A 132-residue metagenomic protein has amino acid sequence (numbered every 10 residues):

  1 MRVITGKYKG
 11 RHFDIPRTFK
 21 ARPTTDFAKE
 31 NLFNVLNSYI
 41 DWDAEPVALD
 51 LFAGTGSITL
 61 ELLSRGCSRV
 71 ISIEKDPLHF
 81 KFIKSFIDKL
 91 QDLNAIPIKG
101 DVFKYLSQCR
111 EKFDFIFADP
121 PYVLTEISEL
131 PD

Functional and structural regions predicted by a protein language model:
M1-D132: Class I S-adenosyl-L-methionine-dependent methyltransferase catalytic core
